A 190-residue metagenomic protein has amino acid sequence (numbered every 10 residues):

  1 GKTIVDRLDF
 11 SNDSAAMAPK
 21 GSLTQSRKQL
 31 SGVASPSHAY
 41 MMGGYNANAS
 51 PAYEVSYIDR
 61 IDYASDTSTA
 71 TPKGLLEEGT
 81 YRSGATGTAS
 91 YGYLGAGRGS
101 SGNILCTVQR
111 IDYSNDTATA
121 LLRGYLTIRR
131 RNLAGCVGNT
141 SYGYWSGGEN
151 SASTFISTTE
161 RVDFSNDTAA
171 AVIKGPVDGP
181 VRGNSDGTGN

Functional and structural regions predicted by a protein language model:
G1-N190: Polar, enzyme-active/binding microenvironments
